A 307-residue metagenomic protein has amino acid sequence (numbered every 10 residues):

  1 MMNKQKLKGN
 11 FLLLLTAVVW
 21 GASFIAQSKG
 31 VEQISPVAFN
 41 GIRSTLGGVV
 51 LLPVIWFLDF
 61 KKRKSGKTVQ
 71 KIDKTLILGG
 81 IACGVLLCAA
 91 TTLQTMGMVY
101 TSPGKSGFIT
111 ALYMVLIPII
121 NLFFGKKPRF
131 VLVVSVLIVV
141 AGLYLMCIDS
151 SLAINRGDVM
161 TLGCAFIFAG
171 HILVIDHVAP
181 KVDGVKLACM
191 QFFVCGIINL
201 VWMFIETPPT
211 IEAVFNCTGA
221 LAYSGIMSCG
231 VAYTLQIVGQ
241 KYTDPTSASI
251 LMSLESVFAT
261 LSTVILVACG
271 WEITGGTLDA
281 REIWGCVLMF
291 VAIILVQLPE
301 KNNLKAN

Functional and structural regions predicted by a protein language model:
M1-I42, V85, A89, L93 (+3 more regions): Glycine-/small-residue-enriched transmembrane alpha-helix faces in small-molecule transporters and effluxers
K8-T16, R63-Q94, I138, R156-C164 (+2 more regions): Loop-to-transmembrane-helix transition segments
S23-F24, W56-I109, L143-M146, G225-T243: Specific transmembrane alpha-helical segments of multi-pass solute transporters/efflux pumps, especially DMT/EamA
I25, V37, G47-L51, L116-P118 (+4 more regions): Transmembrane alpha-helical segments that form core, pore/gating elements of small-molecule transporters/exporters
A38-V49, T95-K126, C164, T246-I265: Specific alpha-helical transmembrane segments that line the substrate/conduction pathway and gating interfaces
I42, S106-L112, I175-G196, C229-I265: Helix-helix packing/entry segments at the starts of transmembrane helices
S44, L52, F57-F60, C217-G219 (+1 more regions): C-terminal-most transmembrane helix of multi-pass membrane proteins
L51, P128-I148, F168, N199 (+1 more regions): Hydrophobic transmembrane alpha-helices of multi-pass small-molecule transport proteins
